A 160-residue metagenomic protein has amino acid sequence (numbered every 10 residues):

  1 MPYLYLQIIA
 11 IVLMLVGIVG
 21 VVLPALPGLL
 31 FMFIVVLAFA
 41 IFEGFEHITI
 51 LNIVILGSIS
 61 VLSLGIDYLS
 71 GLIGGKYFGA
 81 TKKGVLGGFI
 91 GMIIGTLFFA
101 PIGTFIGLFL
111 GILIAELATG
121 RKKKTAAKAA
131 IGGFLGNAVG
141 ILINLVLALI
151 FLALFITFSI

Functional and structural regions predicted by a protein language model:
M1-Y5, I41-I53, T157-I160: Helix-coil boundary and interhelical linker segments in multi-pass alpha-helical membrane proteins
M1-Y5, V21-P27, S70-K83, T119-K124: Short, amphipathic, aromatic/basic-enriched membrane-interface segments that mark the entry/exit of transmembrane
V12-G17, V36, G87-G95, G132 (+1 more regions): Hydrophobic, membrane-inserted alpha-helices
M14-F31, G91-P101: Transmembrane alpha-helix interface/packing and boundary motifs in multi-pass membrane proteins, characterized by
V16-G17, F39-A40, I59-D67, T96 (+2 more regions): Alpha-helical transmembrane segments of multi-pass membrane proteins
F31-I48, I90-F99, L110-T119: Interfacial segments of multi-pass membrane proteins
L51-M92: Helix-adjacent hinge/juxtasegments
T119-I160: C-terminal binding/interaction regions
